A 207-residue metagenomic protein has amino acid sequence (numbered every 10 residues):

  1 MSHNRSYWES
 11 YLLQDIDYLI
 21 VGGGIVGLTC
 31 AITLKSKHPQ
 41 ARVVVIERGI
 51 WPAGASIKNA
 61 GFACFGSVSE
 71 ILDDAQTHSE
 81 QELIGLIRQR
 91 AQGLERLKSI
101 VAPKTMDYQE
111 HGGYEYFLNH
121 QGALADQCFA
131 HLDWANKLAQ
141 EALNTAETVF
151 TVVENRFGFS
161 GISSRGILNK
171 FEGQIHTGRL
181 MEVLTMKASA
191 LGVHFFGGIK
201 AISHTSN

Functional and structural regions predicted by a protein language model:
M1-Y18, S36-K37, A41-R42: Extreme N-terminal leader/targeting segments of oxidoreductases
G22-L28, R48: Glycine-rich Rossmann-fold phosphate-binding loop(s) that bind the pyrophosphate of adenine dinucleotide cofactors
A31, K35: Gly/Ala-rich phosphate-binding loop of Rossmann-like dinucleotide-binding domains, activating on the conserved
S36-K58: Glycine-rich FAD pyrophosphate-binding loop
G54-R88: Glycine-rich active-site loop/strand segments that organize a redox cofactor
S69-A75, V101-H111, E115-V183: Flavin (FAD/FMN) cofactor-binding and adjacent substrate-gating region of FAD-dependent oxidoreductase domains
I87-R96, Q127-C128, D133: N-terminal FAD cofactor-binding segment of flavoenzymes
T151, N155, H194-N207: A conserved short coil-to-beta-strand element within the FAD-binding core of flavoproteins
